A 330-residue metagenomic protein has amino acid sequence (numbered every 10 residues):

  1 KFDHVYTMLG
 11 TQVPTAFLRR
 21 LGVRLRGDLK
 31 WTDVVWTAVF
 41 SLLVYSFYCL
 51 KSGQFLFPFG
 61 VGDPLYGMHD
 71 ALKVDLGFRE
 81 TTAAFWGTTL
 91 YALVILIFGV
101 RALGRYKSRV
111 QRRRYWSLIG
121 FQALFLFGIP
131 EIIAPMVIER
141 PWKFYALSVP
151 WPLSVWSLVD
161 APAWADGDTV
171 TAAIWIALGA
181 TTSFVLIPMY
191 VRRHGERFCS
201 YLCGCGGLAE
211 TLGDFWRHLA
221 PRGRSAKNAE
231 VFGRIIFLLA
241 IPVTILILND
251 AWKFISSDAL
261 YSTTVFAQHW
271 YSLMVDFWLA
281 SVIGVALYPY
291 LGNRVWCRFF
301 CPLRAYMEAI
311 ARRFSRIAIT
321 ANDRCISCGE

Functional and structural regions predicted by a protein language model:
F2-T11: Short hydrophobic core segments
Q12-R19, L25-E330: Non-ligating segments of multi-cofactor redox enzymes
